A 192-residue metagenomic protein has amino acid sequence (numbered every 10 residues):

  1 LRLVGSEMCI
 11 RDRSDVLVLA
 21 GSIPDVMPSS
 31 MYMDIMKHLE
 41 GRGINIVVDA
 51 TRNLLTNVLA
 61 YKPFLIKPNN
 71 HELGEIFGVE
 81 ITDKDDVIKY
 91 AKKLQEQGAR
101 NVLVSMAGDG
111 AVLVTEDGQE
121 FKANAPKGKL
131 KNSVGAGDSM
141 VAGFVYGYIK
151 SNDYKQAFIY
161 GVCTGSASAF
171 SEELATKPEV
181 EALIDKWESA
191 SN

Functional and structural regions predicted by a protein language model:
L1-G5, C9-D12: Single conserved hydrophobic/aromatic residue that forms the stacking wall/gate of nucleotide- or nucleobase-binding
R2, K62, G98: Conserved functional loop/turn residues at catalytic and ligand-binding sites
G5, A60, G78, I159 (+1 more regions): Phosphate-coordinating loops and pocket residues in cytosolic domains that bind phosphorylated ligands
R13-V16, G143-V145: A short small-residue
V16-D85: Conserved beta-alpha-beta core of the PfkB/ribokinase-like small-molecule kinase fold
K37-H38, T56, K84-N192: Conserved phosphate-binding/catalytic region of the ribokinase-like
